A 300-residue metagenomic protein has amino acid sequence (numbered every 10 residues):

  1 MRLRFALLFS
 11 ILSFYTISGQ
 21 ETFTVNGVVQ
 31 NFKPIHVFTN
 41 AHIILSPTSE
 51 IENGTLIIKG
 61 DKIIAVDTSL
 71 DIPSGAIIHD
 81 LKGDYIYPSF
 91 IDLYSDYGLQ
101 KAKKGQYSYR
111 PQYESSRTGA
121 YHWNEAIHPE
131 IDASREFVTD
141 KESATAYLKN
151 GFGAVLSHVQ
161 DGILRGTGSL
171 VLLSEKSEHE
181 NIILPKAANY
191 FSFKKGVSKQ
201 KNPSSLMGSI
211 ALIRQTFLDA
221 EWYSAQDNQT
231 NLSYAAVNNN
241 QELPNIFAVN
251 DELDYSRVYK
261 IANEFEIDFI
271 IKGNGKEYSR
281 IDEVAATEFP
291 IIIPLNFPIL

Functional and structural regions predicted by a protein language model:
M1-V25: Bacterial Sec-dependent N-terminal signal peptides
E21-F23, V28-V29, P34, I43 (+1 more regions): Histidine-rich, glycine-flanked metal-binding segment
P34-H36, I72-S134, K149: Replace "His-x-His-based motif
S49, T68, Q100-G105, T167-S169: Short, solvent-exposed loop/turn and secondary-structure capping segments
D140-F269, E277: Polyanionic/metal-chelating signatures
A262-D268, A285-I292: Glycine-enriched alpha-helix->loop->beta-strand junction motifs that scaffold or abut catalytic
N274-K276, L295-I299: Short, acidic/turn-prone active-site loops that include or flank metal/cofactor- and phosphate-binding residues
K276-A286: Active-site-adjacent beta->alpha loops and helix N-cap segments on the catalytic face of soluble alpha/beta enzymes
